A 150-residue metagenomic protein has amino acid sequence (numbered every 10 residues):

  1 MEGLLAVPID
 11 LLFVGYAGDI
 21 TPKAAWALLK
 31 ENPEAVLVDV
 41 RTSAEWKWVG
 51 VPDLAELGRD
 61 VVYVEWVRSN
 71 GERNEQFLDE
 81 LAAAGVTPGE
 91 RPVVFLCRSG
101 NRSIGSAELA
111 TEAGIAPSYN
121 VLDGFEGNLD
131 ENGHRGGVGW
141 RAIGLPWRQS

Functional and structural regions predicted by a protein language model:
M1-V36, S43-P92, S103-S150: Rhodanese-like catalytic fold shared by cysteine-dependent sulfurtransferases and DSP/PTP-type phosphatases
F95-L96: Short, surface-exposed ligand- or partner-binding patches at beta-edge/loop junctions that are enriched in aromatics
G100: Conserved G/P- and acidic residue-centered "switch" motifs that form tight phosphate/ATP-binding loops in soluble
